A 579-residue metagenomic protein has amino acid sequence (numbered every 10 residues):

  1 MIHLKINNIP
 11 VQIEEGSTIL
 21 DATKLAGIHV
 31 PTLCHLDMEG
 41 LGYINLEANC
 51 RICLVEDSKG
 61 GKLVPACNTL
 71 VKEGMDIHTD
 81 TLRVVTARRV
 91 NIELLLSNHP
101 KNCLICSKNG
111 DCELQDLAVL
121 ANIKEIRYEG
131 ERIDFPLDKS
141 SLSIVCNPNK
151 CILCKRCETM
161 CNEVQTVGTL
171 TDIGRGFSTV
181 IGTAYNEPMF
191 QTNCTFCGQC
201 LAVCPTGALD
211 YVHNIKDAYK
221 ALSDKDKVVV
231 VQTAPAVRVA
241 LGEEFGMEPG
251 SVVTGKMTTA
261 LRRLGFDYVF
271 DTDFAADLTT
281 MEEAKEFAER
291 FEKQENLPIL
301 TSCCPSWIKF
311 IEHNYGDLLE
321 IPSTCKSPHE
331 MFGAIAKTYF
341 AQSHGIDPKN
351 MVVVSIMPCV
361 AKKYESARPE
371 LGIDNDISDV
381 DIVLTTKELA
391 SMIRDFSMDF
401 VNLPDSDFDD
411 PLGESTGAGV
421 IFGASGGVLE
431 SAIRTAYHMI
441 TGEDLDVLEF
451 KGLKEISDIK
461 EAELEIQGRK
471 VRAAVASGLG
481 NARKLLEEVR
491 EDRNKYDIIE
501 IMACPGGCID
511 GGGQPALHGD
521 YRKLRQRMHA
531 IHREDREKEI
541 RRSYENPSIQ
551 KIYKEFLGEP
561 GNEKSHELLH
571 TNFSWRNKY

Functional and structural regions predicted by a protein language model:
M1-L4: Short structural boundary motif marking the start of a folded domain
I6-I9, S58-K59: Short strand-turn-strand beta-turns centered on an Asx-Gly dipeptide
I6-N7, I144-V145, E187-P188, E243-G246: Short, contiguous strand/loop micro-motifs
P10-V11, K139, N149, T192 (+3 more regions): Residues that cap or flank secondary-structure elements
E14: N-terminal, positively charged regions that mediate nucleic acid binding
S17-D76, D80-T86, L96, V212-Y579: Iron-sulfur-associated redox domains of electron-transfer enzymes in respiratory and anaerobic energy metabolism
R51-F196, A202, L209-S223, K227-V228: Fe-S ferredoxin-like electron-transfer domains and their immediately adjacent linker/connector regions across
